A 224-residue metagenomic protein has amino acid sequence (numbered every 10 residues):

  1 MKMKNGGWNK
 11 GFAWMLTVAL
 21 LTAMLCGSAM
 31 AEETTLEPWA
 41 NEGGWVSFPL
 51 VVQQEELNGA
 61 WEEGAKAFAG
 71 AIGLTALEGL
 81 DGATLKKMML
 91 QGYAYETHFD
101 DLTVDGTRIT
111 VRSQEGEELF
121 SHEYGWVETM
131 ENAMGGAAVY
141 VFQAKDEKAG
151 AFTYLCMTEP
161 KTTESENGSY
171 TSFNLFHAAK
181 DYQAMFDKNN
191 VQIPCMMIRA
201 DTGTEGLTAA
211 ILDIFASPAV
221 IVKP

Functional and structural regions predicted by a protein language model:
M1-T35, I211, V222: Gram-positive cell-envelope targeting signals
M30-V46: N-terminal helix-cap/turn-to-beta initiation motif at the start of protein domains
P49-Q53, D81: Sec/Tat-exported extracytoplasmic proteins
V51, G92-P224: Calycin-type beta-barrel ligand-binding domains and close structural analogs
L57-K66: Short Gly/aromatic-enriched secondary-structure transition segments
A69-E96: Aromatic- and Gly/Pro-rich amphipathic surface segment
